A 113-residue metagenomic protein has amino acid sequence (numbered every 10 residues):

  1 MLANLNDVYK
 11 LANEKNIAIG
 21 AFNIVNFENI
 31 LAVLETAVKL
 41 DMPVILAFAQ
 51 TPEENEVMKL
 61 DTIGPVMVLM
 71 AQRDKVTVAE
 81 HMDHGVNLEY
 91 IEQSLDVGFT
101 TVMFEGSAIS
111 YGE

Functional and structural regions predicted by a protein language model:
M1-G20, G64: N-terminal amphipathic alpha-helix/helix-capping segment at the start of soluble metabolic enzymes
V8, V33, M67: Aromatic/hydrophobic pocket-lining residues that form π-stacking "cages" and hydrophobic walls in ligand
I19-N23, V44-F48, V78-H84, V102-F104: Hydrophobic faces of well-ordered beta-strands that scaffold small-molecule active sites in alpha/beta enzyme cores
N26-F48, E53-E56: N-terminal low-complexity or amphipathic/hydrophobic leaders
L31, E56-G64, H84-Q93, G106-E113: Active-site-adjacent beta->alpha loops and helix N-cap segments on the catalytic face of soluble alpha/beta enzymes
L40-M42, D96-V102: Glycine-enriched alpha-helix->loop->beta-strand junction motifs that scaffold or abut catalytic
V57-E80: Alpha-helix-loop-beta-strand connector modules within alpha/beta enzyme cores
